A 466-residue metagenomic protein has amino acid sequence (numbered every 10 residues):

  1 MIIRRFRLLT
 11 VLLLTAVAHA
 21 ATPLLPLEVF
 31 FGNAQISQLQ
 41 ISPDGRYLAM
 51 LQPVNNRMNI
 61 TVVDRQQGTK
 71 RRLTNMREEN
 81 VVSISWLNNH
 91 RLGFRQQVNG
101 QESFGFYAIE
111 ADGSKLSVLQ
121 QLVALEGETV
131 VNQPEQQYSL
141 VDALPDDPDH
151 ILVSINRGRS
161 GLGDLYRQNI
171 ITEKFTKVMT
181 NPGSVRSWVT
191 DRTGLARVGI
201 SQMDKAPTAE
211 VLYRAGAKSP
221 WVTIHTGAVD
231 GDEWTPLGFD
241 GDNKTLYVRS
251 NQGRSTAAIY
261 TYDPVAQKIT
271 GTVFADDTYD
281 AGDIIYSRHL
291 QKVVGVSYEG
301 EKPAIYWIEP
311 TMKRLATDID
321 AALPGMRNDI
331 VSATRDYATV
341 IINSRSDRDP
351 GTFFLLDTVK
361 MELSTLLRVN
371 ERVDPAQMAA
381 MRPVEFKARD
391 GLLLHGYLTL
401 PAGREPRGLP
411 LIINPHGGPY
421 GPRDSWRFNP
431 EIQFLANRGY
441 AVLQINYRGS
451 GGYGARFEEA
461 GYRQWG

Functional and structural regions predicted by a protein language model:
M1-R4: N-terminal secretory signal peptides that target proteins for export/translocation
L8, L12-T15, A20-V340, R345-D349 (+2 more regions): Beta-propeller folds
L24, Q67, K218, K360 (+5 more regions): A generic, residue-level signal for flexible/boundary positions that often mark functional hotspots
R57, T256, P350, L363 (+2 more regions): Internal amphipathic alpha-helical segments of the cytochrome P450 catalytic fold
G183, D277, N370-R372, P401-A402: A short acidic/small-residue loop/turn micro-motif
D349-V384: An N-terminal hydrophobic leader/cap segment in hydrolases
R372-G466: Cap/lid segment of the alpha/beta-hydrolase catalytic domain
